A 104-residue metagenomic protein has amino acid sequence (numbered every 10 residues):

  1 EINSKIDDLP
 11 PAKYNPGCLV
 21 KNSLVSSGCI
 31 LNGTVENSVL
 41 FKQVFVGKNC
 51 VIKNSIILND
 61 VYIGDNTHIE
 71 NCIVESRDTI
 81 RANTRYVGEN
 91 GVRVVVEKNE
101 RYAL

Functional and structural regions predicted by a protein language model:
E1-L104: Left-handed beta-helix
